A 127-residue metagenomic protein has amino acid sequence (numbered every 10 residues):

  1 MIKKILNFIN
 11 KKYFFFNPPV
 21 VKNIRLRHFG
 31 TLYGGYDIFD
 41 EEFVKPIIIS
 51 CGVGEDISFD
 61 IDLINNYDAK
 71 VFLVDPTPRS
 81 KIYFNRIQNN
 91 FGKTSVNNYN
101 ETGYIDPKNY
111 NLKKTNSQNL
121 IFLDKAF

Functional and structural regions predicted by a protein language model:
M1-T31: Membrane-proximal basic amphipathic "stem/tether" segments
L26-F127: SAM cofactor-binding core of SAM-dependent methyltransferases, primarily the Rossmann-like beta-alpha-beta module
